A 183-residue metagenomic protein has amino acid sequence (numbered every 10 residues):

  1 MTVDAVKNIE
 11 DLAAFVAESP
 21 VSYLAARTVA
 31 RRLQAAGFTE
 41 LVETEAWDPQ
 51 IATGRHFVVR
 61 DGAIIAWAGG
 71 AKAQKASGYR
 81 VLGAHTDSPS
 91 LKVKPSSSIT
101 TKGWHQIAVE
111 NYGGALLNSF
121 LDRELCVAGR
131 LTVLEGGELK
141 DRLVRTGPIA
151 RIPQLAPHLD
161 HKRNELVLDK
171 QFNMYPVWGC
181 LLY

Functional and structural regions predicted by a protein language model:
M1-L182: N-terminal hydrophobic/helix-forming segments and targeting peptides
